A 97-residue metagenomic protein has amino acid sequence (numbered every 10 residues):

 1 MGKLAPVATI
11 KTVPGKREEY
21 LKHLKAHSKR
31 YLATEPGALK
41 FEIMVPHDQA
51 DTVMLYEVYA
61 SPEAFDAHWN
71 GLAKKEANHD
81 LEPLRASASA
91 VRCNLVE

Functional and structural regions predicted by a protein language model:
G2-L4, E42-D51, E76-E97: Glycine-rich beta-strand-turn "strand-cap" elements at beta-sheet edges
L4-K11, K40-W69: Short, well-ordered beta-strand segments in beta-rich or mixed alpha/beta enzyme and ligand-binding folds
I10-T12, Y31-L32, L72, R92: Generic helix-packing signal
K11-P14, E97: Short histidine/acidic/glycine/proline-rich micro-motifs that form metal- and phosphate-coordinating active-site loops
K16-K40, A73-D80: Short amphipathic alpha-helical segments
K25, L55, S87: Localized chelating/binding microdomains that coordinate divalent metal ions or stabilize phosphate-bearing
S28, S61, S87-S89: Generic serine detector
